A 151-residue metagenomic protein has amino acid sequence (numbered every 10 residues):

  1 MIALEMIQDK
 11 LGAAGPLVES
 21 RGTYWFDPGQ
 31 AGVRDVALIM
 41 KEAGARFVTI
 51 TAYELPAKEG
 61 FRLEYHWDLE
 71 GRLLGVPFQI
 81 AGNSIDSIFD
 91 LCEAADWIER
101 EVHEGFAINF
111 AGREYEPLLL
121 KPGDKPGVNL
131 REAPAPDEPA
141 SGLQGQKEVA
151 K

Functional and structural regions predicted by a protein language model:
M1-K151: Terminal low-complexity/charged segments
